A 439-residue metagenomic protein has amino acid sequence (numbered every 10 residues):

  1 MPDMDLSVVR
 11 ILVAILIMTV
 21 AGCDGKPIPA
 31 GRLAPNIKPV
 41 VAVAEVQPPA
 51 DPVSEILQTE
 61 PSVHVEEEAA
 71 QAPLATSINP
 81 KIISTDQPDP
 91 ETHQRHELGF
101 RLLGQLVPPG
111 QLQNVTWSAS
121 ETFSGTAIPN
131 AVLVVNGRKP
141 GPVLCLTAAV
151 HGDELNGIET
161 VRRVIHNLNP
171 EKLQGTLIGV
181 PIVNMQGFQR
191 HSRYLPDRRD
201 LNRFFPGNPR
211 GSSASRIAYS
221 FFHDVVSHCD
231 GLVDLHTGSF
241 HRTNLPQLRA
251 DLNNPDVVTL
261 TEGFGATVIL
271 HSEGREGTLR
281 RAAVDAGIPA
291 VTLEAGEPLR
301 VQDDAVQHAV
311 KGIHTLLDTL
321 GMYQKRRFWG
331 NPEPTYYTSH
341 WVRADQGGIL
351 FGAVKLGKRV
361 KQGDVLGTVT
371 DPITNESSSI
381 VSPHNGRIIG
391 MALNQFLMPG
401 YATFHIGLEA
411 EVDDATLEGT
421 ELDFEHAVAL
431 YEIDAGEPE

Functional and structural regions predicted by a protein language model:
M1-D3: Short, Lys/Arg-enriched N-terminal segments with co-localized hydrophobic residues within the first ~10-30 amino acids
D5-A14: Sec-dependent signal peptide recognition, specifically the positively charged N-region followed immediately by
T19-G22: C-terminal motif of bacterial Sec signal peptides marking the signal peptidase cleavage site
D24-E439: Structured catalytic-domain cores with a bias toward divalent-metal coordination
